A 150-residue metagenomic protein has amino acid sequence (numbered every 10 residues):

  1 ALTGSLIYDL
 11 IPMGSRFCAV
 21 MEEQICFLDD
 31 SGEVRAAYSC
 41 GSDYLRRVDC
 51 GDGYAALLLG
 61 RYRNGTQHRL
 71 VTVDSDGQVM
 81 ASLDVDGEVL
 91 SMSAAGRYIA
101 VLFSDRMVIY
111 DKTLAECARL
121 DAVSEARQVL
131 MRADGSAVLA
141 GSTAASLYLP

Functional and structural regions predicted by a protein language model:
A1-S5, M21-S42, N64-V85, D105-V123 (+1 more regions): Surface-exposed loop/turn elements that mediate protein-protein interactions on large endomembrane-trafficking
L2-S15, C40-G53, D84-R97, S124-S136: Repeated scaffold domains used in trafficking and secretory/extracellular systems, primarily beta-propellers
Y8-F27, G51-G65, S93-F103, M107-V108 (+1 more regions): Short beta-strand elements that form the blades of beta-propeller/WD-repeat-like and other beta-sheet-rich scaffold
R16, R35, R46-R47, R61-R63 (+6 more regions): Arginine residue identity/basic-tract feature
